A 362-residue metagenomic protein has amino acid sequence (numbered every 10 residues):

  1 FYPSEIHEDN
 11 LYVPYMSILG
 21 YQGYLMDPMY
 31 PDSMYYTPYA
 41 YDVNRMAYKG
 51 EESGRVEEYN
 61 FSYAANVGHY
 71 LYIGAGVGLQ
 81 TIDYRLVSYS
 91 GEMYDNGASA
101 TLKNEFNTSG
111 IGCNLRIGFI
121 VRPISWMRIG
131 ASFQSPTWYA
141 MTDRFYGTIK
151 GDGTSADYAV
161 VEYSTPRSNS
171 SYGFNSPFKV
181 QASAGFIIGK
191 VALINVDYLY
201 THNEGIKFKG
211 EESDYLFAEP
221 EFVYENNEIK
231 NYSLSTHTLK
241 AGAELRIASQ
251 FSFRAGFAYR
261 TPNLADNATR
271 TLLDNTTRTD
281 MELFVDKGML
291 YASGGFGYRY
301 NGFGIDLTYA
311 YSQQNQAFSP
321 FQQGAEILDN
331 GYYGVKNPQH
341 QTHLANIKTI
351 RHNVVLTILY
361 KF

Functional and structural regions predicted by a protein language model:
F1-F362: Outer-membrane beta-barrel porins/channels
